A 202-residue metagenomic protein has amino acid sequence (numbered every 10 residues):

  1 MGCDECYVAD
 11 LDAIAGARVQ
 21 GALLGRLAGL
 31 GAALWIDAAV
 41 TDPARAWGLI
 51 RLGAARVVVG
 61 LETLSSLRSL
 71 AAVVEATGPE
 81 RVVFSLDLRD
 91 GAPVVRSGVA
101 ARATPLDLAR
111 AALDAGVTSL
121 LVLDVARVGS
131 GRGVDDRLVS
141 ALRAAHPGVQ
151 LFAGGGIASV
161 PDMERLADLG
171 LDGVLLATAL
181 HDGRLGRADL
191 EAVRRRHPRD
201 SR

Functional and structural regions predicted by a protein language model:
E5-L23, L121-G131: Glycine-rich, proline-tolerant flexible connector loops at the mouths of alpha/beta enzymes
Y7-D10, W35, V58-V59, V83 (+2 more regions): Conserved beta-strand positions in the central sheet of alpha/beta enzyme cores
D10, A38-V40, L61, L86-L88 (+3 more regions): A cross-domain feature marking catalytic cores of carbohydrate-active enzymes and several ubiquitous metabolic/repair
R18-G25, G98-D107, R132-A141: Charged helix-capping and loop-helix junction motifs
L24-G29, I50, A71-G78, L113 (+3 more regions): Surface-exposed amphipathic alpha-helices with a cationic face
L30-V57, R68, R137-L176: Catalytic cores of alpha/beta
W47-V128: Conserved anion-binding
S69-A76, M163-R202: C-terminal helical cap(s) of enzyme catalytic domains, especially alpha/beta-barrels
